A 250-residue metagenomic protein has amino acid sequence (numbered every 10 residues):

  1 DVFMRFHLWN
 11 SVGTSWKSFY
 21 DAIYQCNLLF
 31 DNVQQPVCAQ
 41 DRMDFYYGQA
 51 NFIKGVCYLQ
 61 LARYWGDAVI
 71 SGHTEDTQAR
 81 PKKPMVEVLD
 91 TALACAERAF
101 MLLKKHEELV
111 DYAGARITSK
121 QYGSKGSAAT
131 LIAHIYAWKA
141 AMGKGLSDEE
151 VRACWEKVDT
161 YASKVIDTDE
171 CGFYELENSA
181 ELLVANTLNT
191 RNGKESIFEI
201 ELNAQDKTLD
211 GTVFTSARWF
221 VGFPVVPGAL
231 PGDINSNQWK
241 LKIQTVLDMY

Functional and structural regions predicted by a protein language model:
D1, A96-L103, E108, Y122-Y250: An aromatic- and glycine-enriched ligand-binding surface/loop that stacks and positions planar moieties
D1-A68, T77-D90, A96-E108: Conserved, well-structured interaction surfaces
H7, I70-Q78, D111-I117, A180-E181: Short linear capping/connector segments at secondary-structure termini
F30, V69-S71, S196-I200: Structural recognition of the beta-strand scaffold that forms the well-ordered cores of secreted hydrolase catalytic
R42-Q49, A113-A128, E181: A glycine-rich, coil/turn loop motif that links secondary-structure elements
Q60-G72, T130, A137-K139: Short N-terminal helix-initiation segments at or just after the protein's N-terminus
G66, S71-H73, T77-Q78, M85 (+2 more regions): Generic preference for flexible, low-structure residues
A79-E87, R116-G123, E149: Alpha-helix capping and helix-loop boundary segments enriched in small/acidic/polar residues
